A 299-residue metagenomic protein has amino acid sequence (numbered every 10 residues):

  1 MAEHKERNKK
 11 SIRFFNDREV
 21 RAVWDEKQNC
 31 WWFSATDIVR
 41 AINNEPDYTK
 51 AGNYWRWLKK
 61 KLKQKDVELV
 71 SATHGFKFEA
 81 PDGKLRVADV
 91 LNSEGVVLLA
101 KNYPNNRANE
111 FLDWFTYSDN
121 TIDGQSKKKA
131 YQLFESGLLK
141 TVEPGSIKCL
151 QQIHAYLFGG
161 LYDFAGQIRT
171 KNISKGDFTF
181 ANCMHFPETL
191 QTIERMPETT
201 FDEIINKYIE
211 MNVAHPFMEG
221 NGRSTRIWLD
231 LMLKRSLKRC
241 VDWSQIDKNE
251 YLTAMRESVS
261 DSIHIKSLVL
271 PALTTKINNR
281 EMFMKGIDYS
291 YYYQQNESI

Functional and structural regions predicted by a protein language model:
M1-D119: An anion-engaging/catalytic patch
R40, V97, K101-I299: FIC/Doc superfamily catalytic core
